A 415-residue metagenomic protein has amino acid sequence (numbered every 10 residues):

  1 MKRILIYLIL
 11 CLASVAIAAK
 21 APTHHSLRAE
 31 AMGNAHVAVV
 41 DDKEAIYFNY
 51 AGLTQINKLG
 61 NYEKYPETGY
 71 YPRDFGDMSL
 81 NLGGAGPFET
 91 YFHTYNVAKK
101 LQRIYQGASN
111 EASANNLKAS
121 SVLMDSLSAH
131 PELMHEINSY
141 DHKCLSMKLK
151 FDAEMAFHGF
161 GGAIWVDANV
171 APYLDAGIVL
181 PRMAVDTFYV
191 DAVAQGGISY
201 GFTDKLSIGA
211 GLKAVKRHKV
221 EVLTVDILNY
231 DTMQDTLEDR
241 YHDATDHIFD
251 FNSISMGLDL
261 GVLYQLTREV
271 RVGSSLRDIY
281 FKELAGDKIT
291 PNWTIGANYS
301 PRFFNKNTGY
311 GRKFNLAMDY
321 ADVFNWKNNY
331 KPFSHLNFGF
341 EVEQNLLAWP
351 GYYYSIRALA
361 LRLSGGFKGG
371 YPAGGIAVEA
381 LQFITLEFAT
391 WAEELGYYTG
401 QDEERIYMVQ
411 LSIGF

Functional and structural regions predicted by a protein language model:
M1-I4, D204: Positively charged n-region of N-terminal signal peptides that target proteins for export
I4-I9, Y407: Residue-level detector of intrinsically disordered/flexible regions characterized by low predicted structural confidence
I9-A18: Hydrophobic h-region of N-terminal signal peptides that target proteins for export in Gram-negative bacteria
A19-F415: Subset of outer-membrane beta-barrel
